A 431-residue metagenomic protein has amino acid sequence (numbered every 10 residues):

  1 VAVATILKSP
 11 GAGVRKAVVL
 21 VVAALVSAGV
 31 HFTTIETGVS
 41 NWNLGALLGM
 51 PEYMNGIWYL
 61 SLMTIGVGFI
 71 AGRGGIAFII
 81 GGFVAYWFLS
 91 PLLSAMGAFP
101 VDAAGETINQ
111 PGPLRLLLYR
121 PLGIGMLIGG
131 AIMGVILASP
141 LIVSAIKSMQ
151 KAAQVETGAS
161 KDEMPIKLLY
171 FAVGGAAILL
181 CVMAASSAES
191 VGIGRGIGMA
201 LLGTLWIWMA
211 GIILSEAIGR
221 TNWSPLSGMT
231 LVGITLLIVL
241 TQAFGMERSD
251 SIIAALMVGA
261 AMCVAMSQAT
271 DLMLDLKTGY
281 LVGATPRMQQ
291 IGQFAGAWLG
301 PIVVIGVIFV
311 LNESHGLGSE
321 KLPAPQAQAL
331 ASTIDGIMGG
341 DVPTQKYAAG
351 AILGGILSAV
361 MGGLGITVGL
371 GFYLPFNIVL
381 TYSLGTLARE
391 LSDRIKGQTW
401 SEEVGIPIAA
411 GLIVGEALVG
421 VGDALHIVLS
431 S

Functional and structural regions predicted by a protein language model:
V1-S431: Alpha-helical multipass membrane-protein architecture
